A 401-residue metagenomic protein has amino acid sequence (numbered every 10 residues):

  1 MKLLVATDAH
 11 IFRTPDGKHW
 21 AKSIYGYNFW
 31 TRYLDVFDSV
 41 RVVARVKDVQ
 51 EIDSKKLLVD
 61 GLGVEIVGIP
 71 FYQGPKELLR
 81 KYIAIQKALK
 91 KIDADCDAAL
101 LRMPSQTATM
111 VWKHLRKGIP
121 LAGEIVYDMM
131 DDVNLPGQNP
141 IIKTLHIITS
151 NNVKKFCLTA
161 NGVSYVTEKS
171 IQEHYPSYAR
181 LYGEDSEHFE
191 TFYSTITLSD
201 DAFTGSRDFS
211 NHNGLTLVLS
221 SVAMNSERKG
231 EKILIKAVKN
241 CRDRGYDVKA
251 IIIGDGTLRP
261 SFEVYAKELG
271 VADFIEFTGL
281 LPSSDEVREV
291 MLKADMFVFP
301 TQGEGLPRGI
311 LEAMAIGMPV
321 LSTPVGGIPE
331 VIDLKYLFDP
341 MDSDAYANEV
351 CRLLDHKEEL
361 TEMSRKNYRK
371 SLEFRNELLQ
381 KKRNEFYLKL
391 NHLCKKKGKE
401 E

Functional and structural regions predicted by a protein language model:
L4, I196-L198, G205-K229, I235-V238: Conserved donor-binding/catalytic core segment of Leloir-type glycosyltransferases
D93, L280, E289-A294: Short alpha-helical donor nucleotide-sugar binding micro-motif in glycosyltransferases
I147-R207, R383: A short, active-site helix/loop in glycosyltransferases that binds the activated sugar's phosphate group
E263-L281: Nucleotide-activated donor-binding/catalytic signature segment of Leloir-type glycosyltransferases, i.e., the conserved
Q302: Aromatic "clamp/platform" in nucleotide-sugar-dependent glycosyltransferases that forms part of the donor/acceptor
P319-S322: Short hydrophobic beta-strand element within catalytic cores of glycosyltransferases and related nucleotide-activated
K335-D344, R352-K357: Conserved acidic donor-binding segment of nucleotide-sugar-dependent glycosyltransferases
E358-K395: A charged, aromatic-enriched C-terminal amphipathic alpha-helix characteristic of glycosyltransferases across folds
